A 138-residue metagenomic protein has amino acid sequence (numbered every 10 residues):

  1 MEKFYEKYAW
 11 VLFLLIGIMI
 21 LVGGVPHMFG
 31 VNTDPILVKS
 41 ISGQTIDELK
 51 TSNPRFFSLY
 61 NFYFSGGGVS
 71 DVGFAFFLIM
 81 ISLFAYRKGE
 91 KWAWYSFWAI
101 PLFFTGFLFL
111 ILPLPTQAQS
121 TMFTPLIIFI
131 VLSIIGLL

Functional and structural regions predicted by a protein language model:
F4-L21: Alpha-helical transmembrane segments and their helix-start/interface "positive-inside/aromatic belt" motifs in integral
L12-L15, Y63-G73, S96-A99, T124-I128: Physicochemical signature of membrane-embedded alpha-helices that form the seven-helix bundle of GPCRs, emphasizing
I18-F64, S70: Hydrophobic transmembrane helix segments
I20-V22, P101-L110: Aromatic-anchored segments of alpha-helical transmembrane domains
G24-H27, L78-S82, L108-P115, G136-L137: Structural signal for membrane-spanning alpha-helices in multi-pass inner-membrane proteins, emphasizing helix cores
A75-W94: Juxtamembrane helix-break-helix junctions at the cytosolic face of small multi-pass alpha-helical membrane proteins
T105-L126: Membrane-helix boundary connector in multi-pass membrane proteins
I130-L138: Membrane-water interface at the C-terminal end of transmembrane alpha helices
